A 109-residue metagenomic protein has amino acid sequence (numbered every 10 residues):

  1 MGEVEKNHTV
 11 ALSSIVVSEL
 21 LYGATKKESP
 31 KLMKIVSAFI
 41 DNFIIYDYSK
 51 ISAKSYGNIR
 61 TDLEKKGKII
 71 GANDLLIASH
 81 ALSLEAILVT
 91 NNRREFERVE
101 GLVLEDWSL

Functional and structural regions predicted by a protein language model:
M1-L12, Y22-A38, K65: Short, well-structured N-terminal submotif of metal-dependent ribonuclease cores
S13, I69-G71, N92, S108: Histidine- and aromatic-rich ligand-binding microenvironments
I35, N42, S55, H80 (+1 more regions): Residue-level recognition of specific faces of alpha-helices
I44-V89: Active-site neighborhoods of divalent-metal-dependent phosphate/nucleic-acid chemistry enzymes
A78, L82-L109: Acidic, PIN/NYN-like endoribonuclease modules and their adjacent C-terminal/linker elements
